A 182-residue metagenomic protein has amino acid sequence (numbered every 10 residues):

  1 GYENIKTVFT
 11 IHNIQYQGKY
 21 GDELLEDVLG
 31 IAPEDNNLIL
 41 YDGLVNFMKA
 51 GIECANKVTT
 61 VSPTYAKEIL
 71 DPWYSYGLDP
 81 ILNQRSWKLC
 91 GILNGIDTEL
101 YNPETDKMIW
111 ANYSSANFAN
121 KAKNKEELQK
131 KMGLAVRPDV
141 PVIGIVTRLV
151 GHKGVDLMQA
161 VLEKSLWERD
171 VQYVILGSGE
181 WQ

Functional and structural regions predicted by a protein language model:
G1-Q182: Catalytic cores of nucleotide-sugar-dependent glycosyltransferases that transfer UDP/GDP/TDP-activated
